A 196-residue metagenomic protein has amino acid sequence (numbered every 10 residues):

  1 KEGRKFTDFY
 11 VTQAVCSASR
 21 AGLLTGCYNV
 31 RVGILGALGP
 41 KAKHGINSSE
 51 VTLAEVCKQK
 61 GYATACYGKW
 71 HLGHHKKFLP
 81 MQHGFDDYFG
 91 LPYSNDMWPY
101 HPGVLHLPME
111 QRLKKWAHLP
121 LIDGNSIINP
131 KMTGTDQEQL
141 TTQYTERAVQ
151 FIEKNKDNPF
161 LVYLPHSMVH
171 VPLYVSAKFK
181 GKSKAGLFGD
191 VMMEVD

Functional and structural regions predicted by a protein language model:
K1-D196: Formylglycine-dependent sulfatase
